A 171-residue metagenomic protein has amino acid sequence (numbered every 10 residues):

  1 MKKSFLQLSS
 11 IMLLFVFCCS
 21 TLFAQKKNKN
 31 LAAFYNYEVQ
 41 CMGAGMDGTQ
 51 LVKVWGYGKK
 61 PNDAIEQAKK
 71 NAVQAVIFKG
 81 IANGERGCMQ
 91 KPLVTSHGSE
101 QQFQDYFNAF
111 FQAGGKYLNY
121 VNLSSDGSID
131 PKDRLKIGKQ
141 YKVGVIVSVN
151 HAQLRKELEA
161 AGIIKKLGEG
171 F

Functional and structural regions predicted by a protein language model:
M1-K27: Bacterial Sec-dependent N-terminal signal peptides
A24-F171: Domain-level marker for long, solvent-exposed, non-transmembrane regions
